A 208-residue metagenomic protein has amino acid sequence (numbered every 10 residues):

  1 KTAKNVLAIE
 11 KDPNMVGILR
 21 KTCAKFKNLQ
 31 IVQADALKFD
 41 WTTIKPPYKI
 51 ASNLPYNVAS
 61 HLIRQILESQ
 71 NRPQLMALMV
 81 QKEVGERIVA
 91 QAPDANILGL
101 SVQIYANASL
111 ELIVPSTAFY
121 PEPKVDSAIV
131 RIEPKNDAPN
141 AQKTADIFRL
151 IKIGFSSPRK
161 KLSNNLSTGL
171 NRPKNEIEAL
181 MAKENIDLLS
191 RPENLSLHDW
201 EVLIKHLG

Functional and structural regions predicted by a protein language model:
K1-I153, V202: Catalytic cores of RNA-modifying enzymes
K21, K25, L180-K183, L197 (+1 more regions): SAM-dependent transferase fold signal centered on methyltransferase-like domains, encompassing both Class I
L67, S167, G208: Short, locally clustered residues in the helix-turn-helix/winged-helix DNA-binding domain
A128-P134, P139-I177, E184-D187, P192-H198: An accessory alpha-helical subdomain
